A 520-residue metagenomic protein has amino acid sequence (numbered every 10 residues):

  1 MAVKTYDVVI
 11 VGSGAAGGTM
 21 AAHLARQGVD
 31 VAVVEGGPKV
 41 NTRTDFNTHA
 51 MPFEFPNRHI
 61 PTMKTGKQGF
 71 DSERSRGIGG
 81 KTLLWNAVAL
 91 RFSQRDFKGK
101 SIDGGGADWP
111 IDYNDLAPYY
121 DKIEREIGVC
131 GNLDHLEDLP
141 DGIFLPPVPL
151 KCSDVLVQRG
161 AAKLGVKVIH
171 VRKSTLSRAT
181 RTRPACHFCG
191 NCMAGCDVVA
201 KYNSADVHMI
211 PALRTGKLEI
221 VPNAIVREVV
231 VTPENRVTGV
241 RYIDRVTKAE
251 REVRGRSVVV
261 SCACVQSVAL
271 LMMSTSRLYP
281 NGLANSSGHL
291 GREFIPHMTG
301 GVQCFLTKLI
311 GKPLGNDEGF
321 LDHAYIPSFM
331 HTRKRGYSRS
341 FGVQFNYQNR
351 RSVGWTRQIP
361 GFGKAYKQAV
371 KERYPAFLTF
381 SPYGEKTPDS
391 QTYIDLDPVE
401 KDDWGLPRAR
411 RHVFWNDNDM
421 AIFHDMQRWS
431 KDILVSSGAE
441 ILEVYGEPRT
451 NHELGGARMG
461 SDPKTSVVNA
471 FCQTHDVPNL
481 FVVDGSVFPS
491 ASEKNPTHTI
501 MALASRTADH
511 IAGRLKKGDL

Functional and structural regions predicted by a protein language model:
V8-V33: N-terminal Rossmann-like FAD-binding beta1-loop-alpha1 element of flavoenzymes
G14-A15, V265, V487: Residue-level detector of alpha-helix initiation sites
H23-R26, G37-T42, T215, A224 (+5 more regions): Glycine-rich loop(s) and the adjacent beta-strand/alpha-helix scaffold that form part
P52-L136, T387-S390: Redox-cofactor-proximal catalytic regions of oxidoreductases
G66-S72, G104, W109-Y113, S287-A409 (+2 more regions): FAD cofactor-binding and catalytic pocket of flavoenzymes
I102-I225: Conserved redox-cofactor binding core of oxidoreductases
H170-V171, A185-C192, V221, R227-V231 (+4 more regions): A glycine-rich dinucleotide-binding beta-alpha-beta segment and adjacent secondary-structure elements that constitute
S490-D509: A conserved FAD-binding loop/helix module that cradles the flavin
